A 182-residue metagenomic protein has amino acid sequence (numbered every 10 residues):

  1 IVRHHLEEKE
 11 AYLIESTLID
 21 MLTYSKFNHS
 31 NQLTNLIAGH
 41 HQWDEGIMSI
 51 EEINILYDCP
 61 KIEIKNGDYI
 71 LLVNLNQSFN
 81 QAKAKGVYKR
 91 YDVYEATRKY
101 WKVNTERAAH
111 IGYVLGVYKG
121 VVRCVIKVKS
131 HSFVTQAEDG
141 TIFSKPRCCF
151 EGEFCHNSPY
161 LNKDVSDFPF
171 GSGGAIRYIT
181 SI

Functional and structural regions predicted by a protein language model:
I1-E63: Structure-specific nucleic-acid interaction/processing domains
M48-A96: Hydrophobic, aromatic-enriched interface-forming segments
L75-I182: Structured alpha/beta reader/binder surfaces that contact nucleic acids or chromatin modification marks
